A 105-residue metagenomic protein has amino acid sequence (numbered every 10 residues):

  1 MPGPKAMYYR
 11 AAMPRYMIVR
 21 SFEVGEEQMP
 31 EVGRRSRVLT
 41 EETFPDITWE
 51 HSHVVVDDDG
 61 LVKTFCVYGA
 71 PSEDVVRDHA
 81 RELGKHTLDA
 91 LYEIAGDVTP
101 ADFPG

Functional and structural regions predicted by a protein language model:
M1-D57, L61, E73-H79, G96-G105: Short S/T/G/P-rich N-terminal loop/turn motif that feeds into the first structured element of a domain
F44, L83-H86: Short, well-ordered coil/turn elements that cap or connect secondary structure elements
K85-V98: Conserved short beta-strand edge segments in small beta-sheet-based binding/regulatory domains
